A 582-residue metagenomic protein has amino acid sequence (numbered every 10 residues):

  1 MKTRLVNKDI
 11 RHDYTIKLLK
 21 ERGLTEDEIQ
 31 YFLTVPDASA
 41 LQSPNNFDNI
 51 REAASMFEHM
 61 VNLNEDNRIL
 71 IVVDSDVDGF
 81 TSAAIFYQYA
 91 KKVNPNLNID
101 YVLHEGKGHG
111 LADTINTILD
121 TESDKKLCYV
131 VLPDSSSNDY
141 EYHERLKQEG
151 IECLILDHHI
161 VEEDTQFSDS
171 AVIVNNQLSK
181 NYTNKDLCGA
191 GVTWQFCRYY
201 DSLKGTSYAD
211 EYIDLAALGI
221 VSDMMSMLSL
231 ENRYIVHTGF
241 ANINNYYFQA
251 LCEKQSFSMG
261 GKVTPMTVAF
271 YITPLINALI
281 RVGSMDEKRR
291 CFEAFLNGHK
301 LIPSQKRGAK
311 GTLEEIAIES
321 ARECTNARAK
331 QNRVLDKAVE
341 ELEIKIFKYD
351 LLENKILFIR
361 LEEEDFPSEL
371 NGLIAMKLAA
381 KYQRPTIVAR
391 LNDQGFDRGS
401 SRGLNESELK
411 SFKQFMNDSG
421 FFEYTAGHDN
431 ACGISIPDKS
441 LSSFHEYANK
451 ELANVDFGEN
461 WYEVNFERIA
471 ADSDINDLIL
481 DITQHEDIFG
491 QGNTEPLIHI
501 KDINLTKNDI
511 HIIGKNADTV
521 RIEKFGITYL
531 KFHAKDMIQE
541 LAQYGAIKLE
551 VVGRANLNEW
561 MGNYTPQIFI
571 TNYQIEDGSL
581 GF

Functional and structural regions predicted by a protein language model:
K2-Y129, Q148-I151, D169-S170, D201-N449 (+1 more regions): Hydrophobic helix-and-loop "lid/oligomerization" segment in the mid-to-C-terminal part of catalytic domains
D74-S75, H104-G106, S135-S136, H158-V161 (+2 more regions): Short, ordered loop/turn segments at secondary-structure junctions
L132-Q148: Active-site core of PLP-dependent enzymes with the aminotransferase class I/II
L156-S168: Short, glycine/polar-rich helix-capping loops at beta-to-alpha or helix-loop-helix junctions that flank or form
Y182-A190: Short glycine/threonine-rich catalytic loop with a Thr-x-Gly-x-Asp
M224, F240-Q249, A453-Q539: A contiguous loop/helix-start segment that scaffolds small-molecule binding in enzyme catalytic cores
C432, S440-F444, A471, I547-F582: OB-fold single-stranded nucleic acid-binding module
D536-V552: Short nucleic-acid-contacting surface segments enriched for D/E, G, S/T with interspersed K/R
